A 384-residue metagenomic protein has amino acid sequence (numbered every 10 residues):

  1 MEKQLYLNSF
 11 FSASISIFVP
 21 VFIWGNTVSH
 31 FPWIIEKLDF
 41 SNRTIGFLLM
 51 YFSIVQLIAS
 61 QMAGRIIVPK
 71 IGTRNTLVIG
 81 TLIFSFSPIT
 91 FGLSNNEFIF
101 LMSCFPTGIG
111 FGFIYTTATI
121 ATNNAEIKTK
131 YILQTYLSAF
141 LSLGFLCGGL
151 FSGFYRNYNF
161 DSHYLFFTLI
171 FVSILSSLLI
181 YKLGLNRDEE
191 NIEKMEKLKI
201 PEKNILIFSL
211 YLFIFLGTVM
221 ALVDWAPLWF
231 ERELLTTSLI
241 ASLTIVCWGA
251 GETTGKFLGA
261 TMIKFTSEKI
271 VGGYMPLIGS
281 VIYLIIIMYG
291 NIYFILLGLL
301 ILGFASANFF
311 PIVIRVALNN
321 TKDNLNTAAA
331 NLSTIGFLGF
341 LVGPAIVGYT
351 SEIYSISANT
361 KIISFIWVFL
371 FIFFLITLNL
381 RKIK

Functional and structural regions predicted by a protein language model:
T27-V28, K203-V246, A250-T253: Extracytoplasmic gate region of multi-pass secondary transporters
I34-I35, I66-V68, F151-N159, F230-E231 (+2 more regions): Interfacial helix-cap and linker-helix signal at transmembrane-aqueous boundaries of multi-pass secondary transporters
D39, I71, L93-F98, L235 (+2 more regions): Helix-breaking motifs and short loop linkers at transmembrane-helix boundaries and internal kinks in secondary membrane
A59-G72, G255-S267, S351-E352: Helix-to-loop junctions at the C-terminal end of transmembrane segments in multipass secondary transporters
S87, F98-P106, Y293-I301: Paired small-residue
S103-A139: Cytoplasmic helix-loop-helix junction between adjacent transmembrane helices in 12-TM secondary transporters
K128, Y136-G184: Helix-loop-helix hairpin linking two adjacent transmembrane segments in secondary transporters
T266-V313: C-terminal transmembrane helical hairpin of 12-TM major facilitator-type secondary transporters
